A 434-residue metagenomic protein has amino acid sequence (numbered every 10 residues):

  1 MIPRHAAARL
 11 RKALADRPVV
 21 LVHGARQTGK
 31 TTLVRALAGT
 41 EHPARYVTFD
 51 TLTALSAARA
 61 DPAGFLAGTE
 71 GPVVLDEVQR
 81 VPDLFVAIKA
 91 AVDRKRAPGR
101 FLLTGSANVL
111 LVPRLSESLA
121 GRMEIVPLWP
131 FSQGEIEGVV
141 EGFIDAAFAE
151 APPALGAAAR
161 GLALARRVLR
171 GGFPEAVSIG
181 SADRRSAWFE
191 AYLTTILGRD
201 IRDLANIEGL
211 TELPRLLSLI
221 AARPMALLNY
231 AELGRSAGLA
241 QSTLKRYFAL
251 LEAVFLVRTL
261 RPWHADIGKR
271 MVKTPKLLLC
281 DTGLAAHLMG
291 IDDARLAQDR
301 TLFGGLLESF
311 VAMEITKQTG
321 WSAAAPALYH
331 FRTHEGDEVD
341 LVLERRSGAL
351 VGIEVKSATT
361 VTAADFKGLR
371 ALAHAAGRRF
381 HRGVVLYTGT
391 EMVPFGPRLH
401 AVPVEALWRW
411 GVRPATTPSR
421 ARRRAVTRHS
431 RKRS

Functional and structural regions predicted by a protein language model:
M1-L14: Pre-Walker A adenine-sensing motif
K30: Conserved lysine of the Walker
L33: Hydrophobic positions on the alpha1 helix immediately C-terminal to the Walker A/P-loop
V74, R100-S106, P127: Structural recognition of the conserved hydrophobic beta-strand(s) that form the central parallel beta-sheet of P-loop
F85-L103, V109, S116-E117: Conserved catalytic/switch belt of AAA+ P-loop NTPases
N108, P113-A222, A226-L227: Interdomain motor-coupling "hinge/lid" segment immediately C-terminal to the ATP-binding subdomain of NTP-driven enzymes
V177-L350: Accessory nucleic acid-recognition modules appended to NTPase machines
T388-S434: Domain-level recognition of nuclease-like catalytic cores that cleave nucleotide substrates
